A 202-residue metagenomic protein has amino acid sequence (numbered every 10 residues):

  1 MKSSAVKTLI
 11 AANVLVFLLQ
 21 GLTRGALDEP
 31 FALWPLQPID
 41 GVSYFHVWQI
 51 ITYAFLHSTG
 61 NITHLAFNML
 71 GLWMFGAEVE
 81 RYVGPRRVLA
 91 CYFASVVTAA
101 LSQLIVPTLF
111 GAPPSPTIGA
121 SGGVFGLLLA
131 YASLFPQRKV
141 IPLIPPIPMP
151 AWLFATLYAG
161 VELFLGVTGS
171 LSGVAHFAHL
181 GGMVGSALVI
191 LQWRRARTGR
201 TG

Functional and structural regions predicted by a protein language model:
M1-G202: A detector for small-residue-rich transmembrane helices and their helix-helix packing motifs
